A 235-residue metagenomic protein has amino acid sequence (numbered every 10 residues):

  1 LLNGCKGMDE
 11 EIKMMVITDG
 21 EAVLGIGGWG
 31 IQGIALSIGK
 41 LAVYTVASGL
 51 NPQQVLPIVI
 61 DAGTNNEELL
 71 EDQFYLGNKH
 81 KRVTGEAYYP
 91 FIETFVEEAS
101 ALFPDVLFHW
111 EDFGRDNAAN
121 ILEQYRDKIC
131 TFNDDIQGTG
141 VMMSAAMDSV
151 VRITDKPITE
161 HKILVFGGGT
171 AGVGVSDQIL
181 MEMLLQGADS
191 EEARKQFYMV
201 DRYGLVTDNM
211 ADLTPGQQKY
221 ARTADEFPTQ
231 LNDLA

Functional and structural regions predicted by a protein language model:
L1-H161: Glycine/serine-rich phosphate-binding loop and adjoining beta1-alpha1 elements at the start of nucleotide-handling
K128-I129, N133-L234: Glycine-rich phosphate/diphosphate-binding loop of Rossmann-like nucleotide-binding domains
